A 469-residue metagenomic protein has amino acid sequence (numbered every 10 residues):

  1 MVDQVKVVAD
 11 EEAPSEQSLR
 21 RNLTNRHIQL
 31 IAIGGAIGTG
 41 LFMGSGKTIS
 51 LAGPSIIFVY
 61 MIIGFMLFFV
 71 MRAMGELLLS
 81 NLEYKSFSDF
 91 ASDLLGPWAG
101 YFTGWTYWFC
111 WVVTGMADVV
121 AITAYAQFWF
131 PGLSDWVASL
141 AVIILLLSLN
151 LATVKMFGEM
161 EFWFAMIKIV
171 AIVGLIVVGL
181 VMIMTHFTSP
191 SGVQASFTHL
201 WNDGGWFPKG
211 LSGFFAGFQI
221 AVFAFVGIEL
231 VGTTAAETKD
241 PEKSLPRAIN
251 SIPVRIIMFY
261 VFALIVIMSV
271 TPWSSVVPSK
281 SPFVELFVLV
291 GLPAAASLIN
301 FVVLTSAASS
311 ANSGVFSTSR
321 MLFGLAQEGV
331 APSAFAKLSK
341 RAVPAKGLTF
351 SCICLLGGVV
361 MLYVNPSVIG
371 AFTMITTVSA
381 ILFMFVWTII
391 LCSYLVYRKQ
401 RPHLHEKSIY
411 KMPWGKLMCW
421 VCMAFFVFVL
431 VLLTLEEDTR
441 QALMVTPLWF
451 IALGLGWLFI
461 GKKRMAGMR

Functional and structural regions predicted by a protein language model:
M1-G46, S50-S55, F68-R72, E83-Y84 (+5 more regions): Membrane-interface "cap" regions at the ends of multi-pass membrane proteins
Q4-E12, D89-S92, V119-S139, A171-G174 (+4 more regions): Helix-loop-helix connectors at the membrane interface of multi-pass transporters/channels
P14-L19, I56-I57, P131-S134, M166-F301: Helix-loop-helix junctions that connect adjacent transmembrane segments in multi-pass membrane transporters
L19-R20, M43-A138, V254-I257, V261-F262 (+1 more regions): Extracellular loop-to-transmembrane helix junctions
E83-Y84, T106-A121, F225-T238, A296-S333 (+3 more regions): Membrane-helix boundary/coupling elements in multi-pass transport proteins
D89-S92, G96, F128, A248-N312 (+1 more regions): TM-loop-TM module centered on a large, flexible mid-protein loop between adjacent transmembrane helices in multi-pass
T123, W136-A195, V226, I249-P253 (+4 more regions): Membrane-interface loop-to-helix entry segments
F164, A334-A345, M384-E437, G467-R469: C-terminal membrane-solvent junction of multi-pass transporters and transport-like membrane proteins
